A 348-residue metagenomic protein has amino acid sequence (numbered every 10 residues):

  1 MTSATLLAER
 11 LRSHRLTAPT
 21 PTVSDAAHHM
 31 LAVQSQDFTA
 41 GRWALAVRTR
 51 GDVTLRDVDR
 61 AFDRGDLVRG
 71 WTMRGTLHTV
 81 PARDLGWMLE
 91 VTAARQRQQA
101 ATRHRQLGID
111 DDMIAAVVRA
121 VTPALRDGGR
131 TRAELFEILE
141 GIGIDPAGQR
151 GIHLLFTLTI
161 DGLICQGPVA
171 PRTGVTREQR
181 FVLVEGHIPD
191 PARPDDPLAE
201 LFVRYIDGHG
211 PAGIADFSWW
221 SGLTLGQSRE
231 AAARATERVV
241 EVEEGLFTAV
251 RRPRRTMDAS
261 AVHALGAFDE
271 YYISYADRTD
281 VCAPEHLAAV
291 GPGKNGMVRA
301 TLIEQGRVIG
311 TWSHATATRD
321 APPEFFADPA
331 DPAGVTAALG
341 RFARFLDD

Functional and structural regions predicted by a protein language model:
M1-A147: Phosphate-backbone binding and catalysis cores of DNA-processing enzymes
D52-R60, D145-T157, L225-A232: Short amphipathic alpha-helical interaction segments
A61, L155-D161, F217, R234-T236 (+1 more regions): Basic amphipathic alpha-helical segments that dock to polyanions
D63-T72, T76-L77, I160-A170, T236-E243 (+1 more regions): A short, conserved structural fragment
T79-L85, A170-A192, F247-T256: Short, cationic-aromatic polyanion-contact patches
A199-R251: Active-site-proximal binding-pocket segments
E237-L287: Non-catalytic regulatory appendages
P284, V290-D348: Glycine-rich, small/acidic residue-mixed loop/short-helix segments
